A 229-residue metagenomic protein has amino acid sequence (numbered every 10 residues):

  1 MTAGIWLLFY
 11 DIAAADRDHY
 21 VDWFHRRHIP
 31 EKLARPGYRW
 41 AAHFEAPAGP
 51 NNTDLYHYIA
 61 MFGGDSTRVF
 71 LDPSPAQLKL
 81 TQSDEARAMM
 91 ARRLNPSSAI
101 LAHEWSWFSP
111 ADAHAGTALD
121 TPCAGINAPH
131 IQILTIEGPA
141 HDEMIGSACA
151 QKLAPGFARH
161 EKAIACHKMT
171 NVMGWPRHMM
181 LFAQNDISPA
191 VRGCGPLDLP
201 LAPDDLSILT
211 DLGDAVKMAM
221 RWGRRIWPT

Functional and structural regions predicted by a protein language model:
M1-T229: Macromolecular interaction modules
